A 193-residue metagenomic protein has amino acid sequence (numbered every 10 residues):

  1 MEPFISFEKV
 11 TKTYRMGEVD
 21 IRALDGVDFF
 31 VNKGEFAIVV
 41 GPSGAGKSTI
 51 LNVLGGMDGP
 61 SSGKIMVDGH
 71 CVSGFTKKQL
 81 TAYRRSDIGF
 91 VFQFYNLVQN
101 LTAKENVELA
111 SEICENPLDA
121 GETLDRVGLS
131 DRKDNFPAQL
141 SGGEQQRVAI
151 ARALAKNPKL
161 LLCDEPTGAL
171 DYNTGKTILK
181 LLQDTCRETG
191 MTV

Functional and structural regions predicted by a protein language model:
P3-V193: ABC family nucleotide-binding domain
